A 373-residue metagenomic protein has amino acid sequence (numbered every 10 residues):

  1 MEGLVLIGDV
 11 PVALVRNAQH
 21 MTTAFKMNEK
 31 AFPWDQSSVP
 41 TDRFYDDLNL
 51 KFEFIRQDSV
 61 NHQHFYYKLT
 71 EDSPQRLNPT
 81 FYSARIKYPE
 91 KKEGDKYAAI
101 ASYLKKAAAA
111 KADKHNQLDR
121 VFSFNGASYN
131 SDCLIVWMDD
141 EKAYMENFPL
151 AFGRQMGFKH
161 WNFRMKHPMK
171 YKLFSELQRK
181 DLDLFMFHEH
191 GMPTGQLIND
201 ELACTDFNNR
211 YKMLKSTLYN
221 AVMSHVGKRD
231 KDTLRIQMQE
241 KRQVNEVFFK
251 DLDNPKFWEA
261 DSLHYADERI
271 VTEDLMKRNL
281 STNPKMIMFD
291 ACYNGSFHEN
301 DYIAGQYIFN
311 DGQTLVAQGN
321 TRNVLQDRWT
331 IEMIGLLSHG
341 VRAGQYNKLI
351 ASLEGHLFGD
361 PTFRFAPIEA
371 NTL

Functional and structural regions predicted by a protein language model:
M1-K159, E176, P193, N199 (+1 more regions): Structured catalytic cores of large enzymes
E2-L14, F124-N300: Catalytic-core segments of thiol-dependent peptidases
L6-V12, F309-G312, S338-R342, A351-S352: Sec-exported extracytoplasmic/periplasmic mature domains
H20-F25, L177-K180, N279-S281, A304-G312 (+1 more regions): Short, surface-exposed basic-aromatic patches at helix termini and helix-loop junctions that form
K30-A31, C204-S216, L336-G344: Acidic, Ser/Thr-rich peripheral helices and adjacent loops at domain boundaries
S37-Y103, K212-W329: Catalytic cores of nucleophile-dependent amide-cleaving enzymes
E189, D290-Y293, G319-R322, I350 (+2 more regions): Active-site proximal loops enriched in glycine and acidic residues that flank catalytic Cys/His/Asp and coordinate
T330-L373: Caspase-like cysteine protease fold
